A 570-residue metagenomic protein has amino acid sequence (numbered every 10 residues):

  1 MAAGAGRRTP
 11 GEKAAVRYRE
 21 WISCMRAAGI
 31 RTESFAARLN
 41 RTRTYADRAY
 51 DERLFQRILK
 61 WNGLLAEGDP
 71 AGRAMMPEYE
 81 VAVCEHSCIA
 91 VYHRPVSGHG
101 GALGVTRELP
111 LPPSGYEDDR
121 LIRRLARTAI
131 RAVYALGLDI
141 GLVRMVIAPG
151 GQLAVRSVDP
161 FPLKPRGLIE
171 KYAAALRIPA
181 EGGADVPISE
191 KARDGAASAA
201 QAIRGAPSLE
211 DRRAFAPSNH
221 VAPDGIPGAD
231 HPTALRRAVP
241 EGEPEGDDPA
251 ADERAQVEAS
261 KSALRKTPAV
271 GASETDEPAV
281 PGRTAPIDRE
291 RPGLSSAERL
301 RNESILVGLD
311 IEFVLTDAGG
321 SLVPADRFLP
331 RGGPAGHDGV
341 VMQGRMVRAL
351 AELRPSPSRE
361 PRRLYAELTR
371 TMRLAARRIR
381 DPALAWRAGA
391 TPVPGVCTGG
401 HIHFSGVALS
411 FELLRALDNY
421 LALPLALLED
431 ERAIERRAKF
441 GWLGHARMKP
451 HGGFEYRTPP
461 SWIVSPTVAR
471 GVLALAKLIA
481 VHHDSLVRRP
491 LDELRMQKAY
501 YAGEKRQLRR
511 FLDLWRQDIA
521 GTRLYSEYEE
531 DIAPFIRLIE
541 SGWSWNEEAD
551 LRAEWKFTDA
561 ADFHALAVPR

Functional and structural regions predicted by a protein language model:
M1-G242, D252-E253, L264-P394, L409-E412 (+1 more regions): C-terminal accessory/tail domains of diverse enzymes
D248: His-Asp-centered catalytic microenvironments across diverse enzyme cores, prominently the transglutaminase-like
A390-F404: Long, hydrophobic, well-ordered secondary-structure blocks that form the structural core and pocket-lining surfaces
